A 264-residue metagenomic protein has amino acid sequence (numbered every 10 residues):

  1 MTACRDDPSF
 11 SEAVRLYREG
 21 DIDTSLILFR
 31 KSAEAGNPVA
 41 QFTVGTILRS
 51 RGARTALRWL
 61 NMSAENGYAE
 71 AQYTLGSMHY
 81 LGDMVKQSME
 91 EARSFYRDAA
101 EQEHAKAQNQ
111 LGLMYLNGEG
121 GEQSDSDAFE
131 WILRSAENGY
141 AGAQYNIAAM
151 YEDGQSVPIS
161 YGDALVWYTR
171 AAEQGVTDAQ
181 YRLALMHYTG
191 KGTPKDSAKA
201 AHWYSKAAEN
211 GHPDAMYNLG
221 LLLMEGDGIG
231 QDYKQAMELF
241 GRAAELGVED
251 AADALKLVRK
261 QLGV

Functional and structural regions predicted by a protein language model:
M1-D21: N-terminal leader/linker segments that initiate helical-solenoid repeat arrays
T2, D6, G230, G241-V264: Terminal, low-structured helical/coil segments at or just beyond the last alpha-helical repeat
C4, E34-N37, G52, E65-Y68 (+15 more regions): Short helix-capping/linker turns of helical repeat alpha-solenoids
S9, R15-L16, T43-R51, T74-L81 (+9 more regions): Hydrophobic face of amphipathic alpha-helices that form TPR/SEL1-like repeat modules and related alpha-solenoid
R18-I27, S50-M62, K86-D98, E122-W131 (+3 more regions): Structural signature of tandem alpha-helical TPR/SEL1-like repeats, specifically the intra-repeat loop/turn
R30-S50: Short, charge-rich amphipathic alpha-helical segments embedded in non-transmembrane helical bundles/solenoids
K31-S32, M62-S63, D98-A99, R134-S135 (+3 more regions): Canonical positions in the second alpha-helix
